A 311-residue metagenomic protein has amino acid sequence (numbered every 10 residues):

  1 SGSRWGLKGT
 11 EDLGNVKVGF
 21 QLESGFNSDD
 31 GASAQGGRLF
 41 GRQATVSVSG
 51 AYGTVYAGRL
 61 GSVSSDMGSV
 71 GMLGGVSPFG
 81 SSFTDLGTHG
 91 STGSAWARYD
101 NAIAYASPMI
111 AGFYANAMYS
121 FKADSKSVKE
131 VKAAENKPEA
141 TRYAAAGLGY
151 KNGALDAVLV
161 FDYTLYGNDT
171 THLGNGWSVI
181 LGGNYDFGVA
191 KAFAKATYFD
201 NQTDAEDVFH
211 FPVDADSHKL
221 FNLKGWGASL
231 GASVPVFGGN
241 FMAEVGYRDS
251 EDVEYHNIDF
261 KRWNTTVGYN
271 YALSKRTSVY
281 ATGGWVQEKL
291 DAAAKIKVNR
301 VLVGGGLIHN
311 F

Functional and structural regions predicted by a protein language model:
S1-A123, A140, L148-D156: Outer membrane beta-barrel
G2, L39-G41, R98, I110 (+6 more regions): Membrane-spanning beta-strands of outer-membrane beta-barrel proteins
K8-D12, S49-A51, A106-M109, G149-G153 (+5 more regions): Structural signature of outer-membrane beta-barrel channels/translocons
K17-Q21, T54-Y56, Y114-N116, D156-V158 (+6 more regions): Residue-level detector of the transmembrane beta-barrel scaffold of outer-membrane proteins
E23-G25, L60-S64, M118-K122, K151 (+5 more regions): Outer-membrane beta-barrel pore domains and translocons
D29-G36, H89-W96, S127-K137, G167-H172 (+4 more regions): Outer-membrane beta-barrel domain signature
E139-T141, A145-T266, Y271: Detector for outer-membrane/organellar transmembrane beta-barrel domains, recognizing the amphipathic beta-strand
V298-F311: Outer-membrane beta-barrel "beta-signal"
